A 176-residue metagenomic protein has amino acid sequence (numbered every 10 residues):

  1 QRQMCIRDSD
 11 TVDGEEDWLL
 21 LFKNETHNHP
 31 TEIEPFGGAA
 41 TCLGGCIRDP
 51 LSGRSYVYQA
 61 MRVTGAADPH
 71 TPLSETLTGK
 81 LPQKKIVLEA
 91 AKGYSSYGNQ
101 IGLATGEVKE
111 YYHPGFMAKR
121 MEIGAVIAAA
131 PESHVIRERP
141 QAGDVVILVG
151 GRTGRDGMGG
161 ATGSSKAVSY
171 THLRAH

Functional and structural regions predicted by a protein language model:
Q1-Q3, R7, E32-P35, C42-P50 (+3 more regions): Short alpha-helical segments and helix-capping/turn motifs at coil-helix boundaries
R2-D8, T171-H176: Conserved small/polar residues in nucleotide/adenosyl-binding loops
Q3, E16-L19, K119-G124: Short glycine-rich loop/turn motifs
V12-D17, F22, P30-I33, Q59-M61 (+4 more regions): Short helix/loop capping segments that flank catalytic or ligand/cofactor-binding pockets
F22-H29, F36-G37, L43: Segments that form or flank anion-binding pockets
A39-Y58, G150-G154: Conserved phosphate/anionic-ligand binding catalytic regions in large, soluble enzymes, centered on
Y56-R62, A104: Glycine-rich phosphate/pyrophosphate-binding loops and their adjacent beta-strand/loop elements at enzyme active sites
D68-R174: Hydrophobic, small-residue-rich alpha-helical packing segments that form membrane-like cores
